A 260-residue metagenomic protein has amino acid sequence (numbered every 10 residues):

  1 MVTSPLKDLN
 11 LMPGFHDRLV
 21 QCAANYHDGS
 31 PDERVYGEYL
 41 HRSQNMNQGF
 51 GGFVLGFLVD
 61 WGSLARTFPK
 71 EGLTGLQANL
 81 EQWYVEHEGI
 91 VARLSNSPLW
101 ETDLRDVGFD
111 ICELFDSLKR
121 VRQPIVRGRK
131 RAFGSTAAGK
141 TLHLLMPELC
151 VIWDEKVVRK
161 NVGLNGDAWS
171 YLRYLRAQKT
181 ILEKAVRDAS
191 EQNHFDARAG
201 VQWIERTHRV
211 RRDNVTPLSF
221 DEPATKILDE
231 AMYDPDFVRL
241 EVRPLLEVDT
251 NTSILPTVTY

Functional and structural regions predicted by a protein language model:
M1-R129, E148-Y260: An N-terminal alpha-helical hairpin/helix-loop-helix interaction module that forms a charged, gly/pro-flexible surface
A137-T141: Conserved beta-strand->loop/alpha-helix structural units within folded catalytic cores of enzymes with alpha/beta
L144: A short His-aromatic
